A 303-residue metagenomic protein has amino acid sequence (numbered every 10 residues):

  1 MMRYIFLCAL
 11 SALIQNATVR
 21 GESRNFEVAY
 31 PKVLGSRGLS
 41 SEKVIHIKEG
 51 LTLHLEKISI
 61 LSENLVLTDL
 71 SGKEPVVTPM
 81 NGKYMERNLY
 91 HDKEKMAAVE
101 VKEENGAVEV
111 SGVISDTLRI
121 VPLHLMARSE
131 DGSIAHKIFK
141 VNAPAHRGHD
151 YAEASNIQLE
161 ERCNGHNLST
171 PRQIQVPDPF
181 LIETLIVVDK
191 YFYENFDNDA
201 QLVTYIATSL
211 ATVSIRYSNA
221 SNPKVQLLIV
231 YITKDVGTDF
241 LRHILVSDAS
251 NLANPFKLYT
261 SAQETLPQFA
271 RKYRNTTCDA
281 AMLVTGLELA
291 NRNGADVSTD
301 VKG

Functional and structural regions predicted by a protein language model:
M2-V121: Extracellular pro-sequences of secreted precursors
R3-F6, Q15-T52, E56-S59, H136 (+1 more regions): Fold-level signature of zinc-dependent metallopeptidase catalytic domains
T68, E103, L123-M126, F196-A200 (+1 more regions): Short coil/turn segments at secondary-structure boundaries
V76, S111, I120-P122, D131 (+4 more regions): Short, surface-exposed, charged/polar-biased interaction segments
S111-A152: A short, surface-exposed interaction/processing loop segment used at functional sites
